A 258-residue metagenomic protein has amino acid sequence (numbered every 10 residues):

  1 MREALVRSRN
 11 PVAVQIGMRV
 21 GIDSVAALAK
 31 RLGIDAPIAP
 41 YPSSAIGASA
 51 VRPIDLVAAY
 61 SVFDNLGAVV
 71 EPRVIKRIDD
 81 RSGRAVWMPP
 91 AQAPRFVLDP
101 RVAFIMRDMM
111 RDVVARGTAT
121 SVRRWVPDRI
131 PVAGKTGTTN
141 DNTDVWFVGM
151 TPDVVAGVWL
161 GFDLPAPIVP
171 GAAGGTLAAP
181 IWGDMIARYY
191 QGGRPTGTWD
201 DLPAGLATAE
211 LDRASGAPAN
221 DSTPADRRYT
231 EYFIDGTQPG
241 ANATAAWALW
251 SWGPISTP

Functional and structural regions predicted by a protein language model:
M1-N65, M109-D112: Active-site-adjacent helix/loop patches that line small-molecule binding or acyl-intermediate pockets
E3-R7, A50-W247: A penicillin-recognizing enzyme superfamily signal
N242-P258: Proline/serine/threonine-rich low-complexity "mucin-like" segments in extracytoplasmic/periplasmic regions that act as
